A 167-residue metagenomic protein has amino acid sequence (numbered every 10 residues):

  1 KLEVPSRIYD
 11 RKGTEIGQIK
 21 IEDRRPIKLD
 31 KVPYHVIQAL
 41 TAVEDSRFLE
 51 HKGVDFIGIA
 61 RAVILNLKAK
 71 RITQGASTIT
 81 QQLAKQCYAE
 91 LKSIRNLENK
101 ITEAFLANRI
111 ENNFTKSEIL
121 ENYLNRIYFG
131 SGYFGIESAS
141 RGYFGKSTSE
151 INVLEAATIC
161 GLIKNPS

Functional and structural regions predicted by a protein language model:
K1-H35: Terminal hydrophobic membrane-targeting helix
K12, K31, G58, E118 (+1 more regions): Ca2+-coordinating acidic residues in Ca2+-binding motifs
G13, D45-S46, N125: Alpha-to-beta junction loops
T14-R24, I57-L65, N99-K100: N-terminal periplasmic "start-of-domain" segments of outer-membrane beta-barrel proteins
I16-Q18, L49, S167: Short small-residue beta-strand/loop micro-motif enriched in glycine and branched aliphatics
K20-D23, E44, C87, I163-K164: Short, histidine-centered active-site or binding-site loop motifs used for metal coordination, general acid-base
K28-I79, F134-F144, I151, G161: Flexible, acidic/glycine-enriched loop-and-adjacent beta/alpha segments that face the extracytoplasmic/periplasmic side
R71-S167: Non-catalytic, structured segments within soluble enzyme domains
